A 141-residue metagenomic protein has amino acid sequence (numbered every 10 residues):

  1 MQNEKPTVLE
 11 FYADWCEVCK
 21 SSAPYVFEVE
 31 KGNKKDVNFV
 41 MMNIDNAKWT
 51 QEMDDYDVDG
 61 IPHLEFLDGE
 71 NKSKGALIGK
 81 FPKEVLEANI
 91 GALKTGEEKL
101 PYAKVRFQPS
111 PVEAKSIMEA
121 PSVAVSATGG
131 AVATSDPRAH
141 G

Functional and structural regions predicted by a protein language model:
M1-N3, K104-S110, G141: N-terminal leader/targeting and pre-domain segments
Q2-C16: Short active-site neighborhood of thiol/selenol oxidoreductases, capturing the structured segment around
F11, E30, K34-T50, K80: Thiol-based oxidoreductase modules, predominantly thioredoxin-like and allied folds used for disulfide exchange
C16-C19, L64: The canonical Cys-X-X-Cys-His
C19-K34: Typically the conserved alpha-helix immediately C-terminal to a functionally engaged Cys/Sec in thioredoxin-like
D54-V58: A short glycine-leucine-enriched loop at secondary-structure breakpoints that most characteristically corresponds
G60-S122, G129: Non-catalytic, surface beta->alpha helical segment in thiol-disulfide oxidoreductase systems
S126-G141: Long, low-complexity, intrinsically disordered segments
